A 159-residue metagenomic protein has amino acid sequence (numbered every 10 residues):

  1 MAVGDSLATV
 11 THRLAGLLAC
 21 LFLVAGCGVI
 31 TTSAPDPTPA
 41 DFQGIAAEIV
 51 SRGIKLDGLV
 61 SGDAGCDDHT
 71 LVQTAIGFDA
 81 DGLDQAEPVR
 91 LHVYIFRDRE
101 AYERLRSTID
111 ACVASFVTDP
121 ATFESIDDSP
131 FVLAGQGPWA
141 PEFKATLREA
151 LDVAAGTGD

Functional and structural regions predicted by a protein language model:
V3-L17: Bacterial N-terminal signal peptides that target proteins for export
V24-G26: C-terminal motif of bacterial Sec signal peptides marking the signal peptidase cleavage site
G28-T31: Bacterial signal peptide processing site
A34-K55: Post-signal peptide N-terminal segment of mature Sec-exported envelope proteins
V50-G65, D152-G158: Short secondary-structure junctions
L59-V89: Secretory pathway targeting signatures of secreted, lumenal, and periplasmic proteins
D84-E103: A short acidic-to-branched-hydrophobic micro-motif
V113-D159: A short, solvent-exposed beta-edge/loop patch
